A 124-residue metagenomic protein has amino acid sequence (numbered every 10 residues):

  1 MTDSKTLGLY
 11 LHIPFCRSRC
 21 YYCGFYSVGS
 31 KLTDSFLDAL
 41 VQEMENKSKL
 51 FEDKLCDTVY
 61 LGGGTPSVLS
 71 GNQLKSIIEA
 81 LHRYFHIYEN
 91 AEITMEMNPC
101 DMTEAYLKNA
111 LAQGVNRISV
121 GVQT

Functional and structural regions predicted by a protein language model:
M1-L7, L50, K54: Flexible, acidic/Gly-rich N-terminal and inter-domain linker regions that tether and position cofactor-handling modules
D3-L37, Q113: Canonical Radical SAM [4Fe-4S] cluster-binding loop centered on the CxxxCxxC motif and its immediate flanking residues
C16, L40, L61, M95 (+1 more regions): Conserved, mostly hydrophobic/aromatic
S30, P66-V68, C100: Short strand->helix junction
L37, V41, K75: Short amphipathic alpha-helical segment that frequently serves as the phosphate-/nucleotide-binding helix
L40-E52: A short, N-terminal amphipathic alpha-helix
C56-D57, S70-T124: Radical SAM/AdoMet-radical enzyme domain recognition
Y60-P66: Glycine-rich beta-strand-to-loop/alpha-helix junction loops that act as flexible
